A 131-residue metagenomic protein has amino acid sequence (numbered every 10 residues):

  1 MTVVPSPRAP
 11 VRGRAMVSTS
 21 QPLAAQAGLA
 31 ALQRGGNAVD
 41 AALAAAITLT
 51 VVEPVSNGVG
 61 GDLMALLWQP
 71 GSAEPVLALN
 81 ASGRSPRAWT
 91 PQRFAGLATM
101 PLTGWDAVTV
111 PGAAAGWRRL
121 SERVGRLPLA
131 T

Functional and structural regions predicted by a protein language model:
M1-Q26, A30, A38-T131: Noncatalytic scaffold domains of N-terminal-nucleophile
